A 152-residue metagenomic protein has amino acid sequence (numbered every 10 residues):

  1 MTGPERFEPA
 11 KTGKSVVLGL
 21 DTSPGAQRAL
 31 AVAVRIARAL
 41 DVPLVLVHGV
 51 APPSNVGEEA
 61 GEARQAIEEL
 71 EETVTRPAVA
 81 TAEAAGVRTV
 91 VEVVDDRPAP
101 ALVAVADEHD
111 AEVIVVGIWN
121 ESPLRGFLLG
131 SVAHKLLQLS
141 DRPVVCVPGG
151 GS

Functional and structural regions predicted by a protein language model:
M1-T12, A80-I114, G151-S152: Structural beta-alpha unit
G3-A60: Small/aliphatic-rich secondary-structure junction motif
I36, L40-P43, V87, A111 (+1 more regions): Short glycine/serine/threonine/alanine-rich loop segments
V45-V47, V90-V94, V145: General small-molecule cofactor/ligand-binding pocket signal
E62-T73: A short acidic, glycine-rich active-site loop that binds or catalyzes chemistry on phosphate/adenosine moieties
V113-Q138, G149: Glycine-rich, Arg-bearing micro-motifs that act as flexible, cationic patches
R142-S152: Short, flexible loop segments at boundaries between secondary-structure elements
